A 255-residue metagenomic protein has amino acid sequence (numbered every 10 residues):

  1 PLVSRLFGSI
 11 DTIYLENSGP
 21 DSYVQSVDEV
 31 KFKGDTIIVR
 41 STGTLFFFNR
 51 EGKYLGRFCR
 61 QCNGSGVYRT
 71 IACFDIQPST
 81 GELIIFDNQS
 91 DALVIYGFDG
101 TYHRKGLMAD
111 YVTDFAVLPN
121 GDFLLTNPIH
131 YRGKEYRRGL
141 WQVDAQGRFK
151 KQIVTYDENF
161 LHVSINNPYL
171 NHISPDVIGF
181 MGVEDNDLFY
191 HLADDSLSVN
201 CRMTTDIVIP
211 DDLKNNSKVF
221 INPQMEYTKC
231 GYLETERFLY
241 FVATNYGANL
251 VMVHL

Functional and structural regions predicted by a protein language model:
P1-Q25: A short helix->beta-strand "capping" segment at the edge of beta-propeller domains
N17-S22, S26, K53-T80, D87-N88 (+1 more regions): Blade-loop segments of beta-propeller domains
G19, F58-V67, L107-T113, Y156-L161 (+1 more regions): Short coil/turn segments at the loop-to-beta-strand junctions that recur within blades of beta-propeller repeat folds
Q25-E29, Y68-F74, D110-L118, L161-L170 (+1 more regions): Repeated scaffold domains used in trafficking and secretory/extracellular systems, primarily beta-propellers
K33-S41, G81-D87, G121-G133, L170-H191 (+1 more regions): Short beta-strand elements that form the blades of beta-propeller/WD-repeat-like and other beta-sheet-rich scaffold
I71, N88-R137, F149-L161: Asp-box/WD-like beta-propeller blade repeats and closely related beta-sheet repeat scaffolds
I95, R137-Q146, M252-L255: Beta-propeller blade signature
W141-S196: Loop-centered beta-sheet repeat module
